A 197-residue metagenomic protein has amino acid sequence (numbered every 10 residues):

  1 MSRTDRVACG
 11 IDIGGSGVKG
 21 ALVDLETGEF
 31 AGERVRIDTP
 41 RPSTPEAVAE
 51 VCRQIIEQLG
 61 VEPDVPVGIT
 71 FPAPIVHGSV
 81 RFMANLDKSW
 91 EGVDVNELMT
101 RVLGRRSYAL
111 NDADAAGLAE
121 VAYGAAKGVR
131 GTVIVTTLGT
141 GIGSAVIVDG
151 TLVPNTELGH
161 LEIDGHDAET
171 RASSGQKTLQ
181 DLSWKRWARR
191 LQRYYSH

Functional and structural regions predicted by a protein language model:
M1-C9, A21-L25, G32-E33, P42-V48 (+4 more regions): Glycine/GP-enriched mid-protein hinge/lid loop-to-helix segment characteristic of carbohydrate kinases
D12: Conserved catalytic-loop position in the HRD/HxD motif
S16: Conserved Rossmann-like nucleotide-cofactor binding loop
G20, I37, I69: Residue-level signal for inorganic ion chemistry
L25-T27, P74: Short coil/turn motifs at secondary-structure junctions
T27, G68, D87, L191-Q192: Generic intrinsically disordered, low-complexity segments enriched for polar/acidic and small residues
E33, P40-R53, E57, E62-V67 (+2 more regions): Glycine-rich phosphate-binding loop and adjoining helix at the ATP-binding site of ATP-dependent phosphoryl-transfer
